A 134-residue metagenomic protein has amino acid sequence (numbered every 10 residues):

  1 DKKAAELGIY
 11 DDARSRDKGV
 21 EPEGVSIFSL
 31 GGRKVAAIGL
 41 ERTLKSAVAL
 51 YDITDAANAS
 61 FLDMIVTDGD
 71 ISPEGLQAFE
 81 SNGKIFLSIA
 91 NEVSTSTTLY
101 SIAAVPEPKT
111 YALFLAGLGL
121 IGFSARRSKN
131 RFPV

Functional and structural regions predicted by a protein language model:
K2-S26, S72-Q77: Signature of short aromatic-glycine-proline-rich micro-motifs recurring in repeat-based ectodomains
R14-D55: Loop/turn-rich, solvent-exposed surfaces of beta-rich toroidal or solenoidal domains
L44-A47, G69-D70, T95-T97: Flexible loop/turn segments at secondary-structure boundaries
L50-N58, S101-A104: Short loop/turn segments immediately following beta-strands, especially the blade-tip and inter-blade linker loops
F61-E80: Conserved blade-ending motifs and adjacent loop-strand segments that build the rim/top face of beta-propeller domains
G75-A104: Blade-level signature of beta-propeller repeat domains, shared across WD40, Kelch, NHL, RCC1 and BNR/Asp-box propellers
S101-L118: Short, threonine-centered small-residue motifs that mark membrane-proximal processing/anchoring sites and TM-junction
G122-V134: C-terminal membrane-anchoring or membrane-association module
